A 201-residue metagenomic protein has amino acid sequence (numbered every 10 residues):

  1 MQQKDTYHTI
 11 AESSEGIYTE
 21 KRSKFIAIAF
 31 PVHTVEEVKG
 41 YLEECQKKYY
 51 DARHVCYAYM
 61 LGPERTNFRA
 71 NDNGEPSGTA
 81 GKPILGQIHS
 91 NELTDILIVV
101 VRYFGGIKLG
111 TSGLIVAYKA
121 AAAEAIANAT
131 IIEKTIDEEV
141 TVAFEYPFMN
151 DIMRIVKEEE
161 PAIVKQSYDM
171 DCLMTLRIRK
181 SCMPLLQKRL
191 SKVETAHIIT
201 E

Functional and structural regions predicted by a protein language model:
M1-G78, I199-E201: C-terminal regulatory domains involved in ligand/effector binding and gene-expression control
I28, C56-Y57, D95-I98, E139-T141 (+1 more regions): Structural motif
A80-N128: Active-site beta-strand/loop microenvironment that shapes enzyme catalytic pockets
I131-Y146, M174-L176: Short glycine-/aliphatic-rich beta-strand segments at the starts of folded cytosolic domains
V142-E160: Short amphipathic alpha-helix segments
I152-E158, P184-E194: Short amphipathic alpha-helices in soluble, non-transmembrane regions that often serve as interface/regulatory elements
A162-Y168, K192-E201: Conserved short beta-strand edge segments in small beta-sheet-based binding/regulatory domains
L176, C182-L185: Terminal, non-globular segments
